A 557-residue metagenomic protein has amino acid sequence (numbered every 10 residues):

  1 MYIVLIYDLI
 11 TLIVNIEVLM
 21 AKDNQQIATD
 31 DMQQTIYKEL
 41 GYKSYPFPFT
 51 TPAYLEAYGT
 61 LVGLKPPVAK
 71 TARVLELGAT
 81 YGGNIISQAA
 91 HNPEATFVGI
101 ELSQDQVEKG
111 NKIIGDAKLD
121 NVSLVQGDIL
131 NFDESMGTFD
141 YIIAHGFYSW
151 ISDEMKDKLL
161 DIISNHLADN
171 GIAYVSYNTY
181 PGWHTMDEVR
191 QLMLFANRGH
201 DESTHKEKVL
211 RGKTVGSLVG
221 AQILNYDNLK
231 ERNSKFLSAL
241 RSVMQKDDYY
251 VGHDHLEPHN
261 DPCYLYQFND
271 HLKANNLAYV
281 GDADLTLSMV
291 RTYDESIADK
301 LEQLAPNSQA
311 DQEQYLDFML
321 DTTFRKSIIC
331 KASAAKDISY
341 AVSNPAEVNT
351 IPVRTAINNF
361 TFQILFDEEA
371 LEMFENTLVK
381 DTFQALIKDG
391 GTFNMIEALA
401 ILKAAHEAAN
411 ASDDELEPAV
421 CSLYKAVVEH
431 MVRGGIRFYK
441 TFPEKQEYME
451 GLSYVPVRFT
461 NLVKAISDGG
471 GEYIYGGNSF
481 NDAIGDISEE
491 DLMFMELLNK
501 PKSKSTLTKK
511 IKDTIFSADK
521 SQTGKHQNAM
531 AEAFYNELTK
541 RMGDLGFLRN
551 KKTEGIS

Functional and structural regions predicted by a protein language model:
E39, K43-T71: Conserved alpha-helix/loop element of class I SAM-dependent methyltransferases that forms part of the SAM/SAH-binding
Y81-E94: Conserved SAM-binding loop of SAM-dependent methyltransferases across substrates and taxa, primarily the Class I
T96-E101: Conserved SAM-binding motif I beta-strand of class I
K118-I129: Conserved SAM-binding strand-loop segment of SAM-dependent methyltransferases
E134-I142: A short acidic, Gly/Pro-enriched loop at the edge of an enzyme's catalytic core that lines a small-molecule cofactor
D157-D169: A short glycine-rich, Lys/Arg-flanked "PGG" loop and its adjoining helix->strand segment in the class I
V175-E202, Q222: Conserved class I S-adenosyl-L-methionine
V290-R325, I329, A370-S557: Long, charge-rich, low-complexity alpha-helical segments
